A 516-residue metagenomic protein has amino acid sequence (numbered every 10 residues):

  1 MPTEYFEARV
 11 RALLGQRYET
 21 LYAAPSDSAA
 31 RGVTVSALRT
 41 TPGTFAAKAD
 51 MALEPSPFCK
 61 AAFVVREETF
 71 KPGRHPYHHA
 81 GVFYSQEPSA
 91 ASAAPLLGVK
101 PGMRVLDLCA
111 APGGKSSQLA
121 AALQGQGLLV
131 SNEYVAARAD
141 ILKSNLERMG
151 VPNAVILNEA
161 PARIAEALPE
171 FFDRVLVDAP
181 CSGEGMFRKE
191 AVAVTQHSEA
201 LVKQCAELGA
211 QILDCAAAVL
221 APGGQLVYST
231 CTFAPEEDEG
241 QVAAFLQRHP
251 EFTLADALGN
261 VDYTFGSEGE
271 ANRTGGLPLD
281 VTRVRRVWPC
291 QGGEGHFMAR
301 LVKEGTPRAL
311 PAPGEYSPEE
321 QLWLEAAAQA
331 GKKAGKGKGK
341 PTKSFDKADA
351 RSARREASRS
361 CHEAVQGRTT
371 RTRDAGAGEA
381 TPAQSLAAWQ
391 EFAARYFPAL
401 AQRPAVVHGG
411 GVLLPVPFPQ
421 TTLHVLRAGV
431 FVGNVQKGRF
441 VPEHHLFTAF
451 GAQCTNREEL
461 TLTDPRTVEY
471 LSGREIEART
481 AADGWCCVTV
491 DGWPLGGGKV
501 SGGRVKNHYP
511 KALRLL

Functional and structural regions predicted by a protein language model:
M1-K48, E304-L516: Polybasic, low-complexity RNA-engagement segments
E54, F58-V99, L142, V500 (+1 more regions): Class I SAM-dependent transferase core
G102-A111: Conserved class I S-adenosyl-L-methionine
P112-G125: Conserved SAM-binding loop of SAM-dependent methyltransferases across substrates and taxa, primarily the Class I
L123-Q124, L220-P222: Helix-to-beta-strand junctions that scaffold the AdoMet/dcAdoMet cofactor pocket in Class I SAM-dependent enzymes
Q126-V130: Short beta-strand element of Class I
N132-E170, V177: S-adenosyl-L-methionine
A137, R174-D214, V227, C231-E239 (+2 more regions): Mobile active-site "lid"/loop adjacent to the S-adenosyl-L-methionine
